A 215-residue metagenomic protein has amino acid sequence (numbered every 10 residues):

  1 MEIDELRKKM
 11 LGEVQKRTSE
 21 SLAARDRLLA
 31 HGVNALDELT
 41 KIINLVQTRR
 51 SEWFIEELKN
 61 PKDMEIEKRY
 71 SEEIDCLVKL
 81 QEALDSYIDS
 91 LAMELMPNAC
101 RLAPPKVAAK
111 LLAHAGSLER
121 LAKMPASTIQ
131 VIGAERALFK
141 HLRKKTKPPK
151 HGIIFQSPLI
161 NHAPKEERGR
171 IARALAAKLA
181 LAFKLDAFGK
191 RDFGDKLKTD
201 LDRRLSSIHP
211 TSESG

Functional and structural regions predicted by a protein language model:
M1-Q81: Long, charge-rich intrinsically disordered scaffolds of nucleic-acid metabolism proteins
L36, T40, I74, R101 (+4 more regions): Hydrophobic alpha-helical scaffolding
D63-K106: Helix-hairpin-helix/helix-loop-helix acidic hairpins
D89, M93, P97-I129: Basic (Lys/Arg-enriched) interaction patch that binds polyanionic ligands
A113-F188: Phosphate-backbone recognition surface of nucleic-acid-processing proteins
I171, L175-G215: Acidic, carboxylate-rich catalytic segments that either coordinate divalent cations
